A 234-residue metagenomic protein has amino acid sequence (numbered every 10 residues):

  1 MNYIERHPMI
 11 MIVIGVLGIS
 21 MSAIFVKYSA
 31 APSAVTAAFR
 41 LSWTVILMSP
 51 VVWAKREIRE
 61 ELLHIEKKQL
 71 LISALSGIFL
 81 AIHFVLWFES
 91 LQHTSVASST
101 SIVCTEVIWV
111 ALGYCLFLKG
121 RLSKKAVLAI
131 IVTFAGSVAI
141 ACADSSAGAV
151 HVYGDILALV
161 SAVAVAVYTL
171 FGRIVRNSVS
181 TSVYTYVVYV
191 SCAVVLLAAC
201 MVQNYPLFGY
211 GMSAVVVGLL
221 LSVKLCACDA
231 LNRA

Functional and structural regions predicted by a protein language model:
M1-A38, I78, I82, L86 (+4 more regions): Glycine-/small-residue-enriched transmembrane alpha-helix faces in small-molecule transporters and effluxers
G18, R56-A97, I102-V103, A139 (+1 more regions): Specific transmembrane alpha-helical segments of multi-pass solute transporters/efflux pumps, especially DMT/EamA
I24-P32, R59-L62, Q92, A141-Y153 (+1 more regions): Membrane-interface helix termini and inter-helical loops of multi-pass transporters
A31-I82, W109, G113, A164-F171 (+1 more regions): Transmembrane alpha-helices of multi-pass small-molecule transport proteins
V35-I46, F88-R121, S161: Specific alpha-helical transmembrane segments that line the substrate/conduction pathway and gating interfaces
M48, A74, L122-A143, A162 (+2 more regions): Hydrophobic transmembrane alpha-helices of multi-pass small-molecule transport proteins
S99-T105, F171-V194, A227-A234: Helix-helix packing/entry segments at the starts of transmembrane helices
T100-V103, K119-A139, H151-D155, M212-S213: Loop-to-transmembrane alpha-helix entry segments
